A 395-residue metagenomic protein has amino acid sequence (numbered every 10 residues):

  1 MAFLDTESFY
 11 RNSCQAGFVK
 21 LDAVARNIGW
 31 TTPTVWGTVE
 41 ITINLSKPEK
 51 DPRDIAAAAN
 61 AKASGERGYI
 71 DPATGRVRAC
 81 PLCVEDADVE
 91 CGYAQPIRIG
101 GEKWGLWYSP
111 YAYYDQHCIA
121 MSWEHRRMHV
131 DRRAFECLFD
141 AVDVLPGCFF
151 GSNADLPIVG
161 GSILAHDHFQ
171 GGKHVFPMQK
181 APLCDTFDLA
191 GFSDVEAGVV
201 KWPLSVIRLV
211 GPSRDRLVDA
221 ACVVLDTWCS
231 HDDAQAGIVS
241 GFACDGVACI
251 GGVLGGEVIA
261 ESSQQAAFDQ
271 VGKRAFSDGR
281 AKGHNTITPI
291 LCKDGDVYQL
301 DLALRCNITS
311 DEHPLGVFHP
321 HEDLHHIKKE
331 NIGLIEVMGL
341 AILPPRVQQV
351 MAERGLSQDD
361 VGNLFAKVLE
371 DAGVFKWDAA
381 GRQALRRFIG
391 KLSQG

Functional and structural regions predicted by a protein language model:
M1-R127, P203, V218, T227-G395: Active-site microenvironments that recognize anionic phosphate/pyrophosphate groups
C91, W123-F150: Helical scaffold of the NTase/Pol beta-like nucleotidyltransferase catalytic core
W104-S109, A134-V142, D188-V195: Structured alpha-helical segments in the cores of large, soluble enzyme domains
C118-I119, V130-R133, A181-P182, D219-A220: A short secondary-structure junction signal
R133, C137, D215-V223, D360: Generic recognition of stable, solvent-exposed alpha-helical segments in well-folded globular domains
V142-S162, G171-D232: Catalytic or ion-translocation cores adjacent to nucleophile or general acid/base/metal-coordination motifs in diverse
P157-A165, V247, A281: Beta-rich nucleic-acid/ligand-interaction surfaces
